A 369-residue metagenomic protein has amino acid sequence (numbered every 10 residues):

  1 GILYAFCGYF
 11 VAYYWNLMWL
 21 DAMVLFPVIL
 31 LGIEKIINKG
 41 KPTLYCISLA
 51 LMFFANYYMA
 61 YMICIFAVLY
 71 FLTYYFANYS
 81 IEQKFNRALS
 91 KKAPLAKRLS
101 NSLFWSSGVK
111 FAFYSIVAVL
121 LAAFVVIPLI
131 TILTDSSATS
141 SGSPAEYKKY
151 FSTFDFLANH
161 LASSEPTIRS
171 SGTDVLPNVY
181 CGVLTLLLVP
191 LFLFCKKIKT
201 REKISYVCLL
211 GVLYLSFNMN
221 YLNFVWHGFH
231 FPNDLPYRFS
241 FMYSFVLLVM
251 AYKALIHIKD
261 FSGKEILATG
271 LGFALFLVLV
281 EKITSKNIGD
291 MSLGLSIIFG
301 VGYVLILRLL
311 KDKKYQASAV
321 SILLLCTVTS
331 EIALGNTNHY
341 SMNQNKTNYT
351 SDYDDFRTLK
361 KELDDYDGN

Functional and structural regions predicted by a protein language model:
G1-A77, S107-I130, D135, F273-V278 (+2 more regions): Membrane-embedded helix bundles of polyisoprenyl
G1-P27, I37, F54-I63, V175-T185 (+3 more regions): Membrane-interface micro-motifs in multi-pass membrane enzymes
L25-I37, I65-T73, A77, L186-L193 (+2 more regions): Transmembrane alpha-helical segments
K35-G40, Y79-S80, L99-F104, F194-K203 (+2 more regions): Membrane-interface helix-boundary motifs at transmembrane edges
M59, I204-L215, M219-Y221, H230-D355: Contiguous transmembrane helix-bundle modules in multi-pass membrane proteins
N78-S107: Membrane-interfacial, low-structure loops and terminal tails that flank and connect transmembrane helices in multi-pass
S107-K110, Y114-K196, T200-S205, V212-L213 (+4 more regions): Periplasmic/ER-lumenal interhelical loops and adjacent helix-loop junctions in multi-pass membrane proteins
S330, K361-N369: Short periplasmic/luminal acceptor-recognition loop of GT-C membrane glycosyltransferases, typified by
